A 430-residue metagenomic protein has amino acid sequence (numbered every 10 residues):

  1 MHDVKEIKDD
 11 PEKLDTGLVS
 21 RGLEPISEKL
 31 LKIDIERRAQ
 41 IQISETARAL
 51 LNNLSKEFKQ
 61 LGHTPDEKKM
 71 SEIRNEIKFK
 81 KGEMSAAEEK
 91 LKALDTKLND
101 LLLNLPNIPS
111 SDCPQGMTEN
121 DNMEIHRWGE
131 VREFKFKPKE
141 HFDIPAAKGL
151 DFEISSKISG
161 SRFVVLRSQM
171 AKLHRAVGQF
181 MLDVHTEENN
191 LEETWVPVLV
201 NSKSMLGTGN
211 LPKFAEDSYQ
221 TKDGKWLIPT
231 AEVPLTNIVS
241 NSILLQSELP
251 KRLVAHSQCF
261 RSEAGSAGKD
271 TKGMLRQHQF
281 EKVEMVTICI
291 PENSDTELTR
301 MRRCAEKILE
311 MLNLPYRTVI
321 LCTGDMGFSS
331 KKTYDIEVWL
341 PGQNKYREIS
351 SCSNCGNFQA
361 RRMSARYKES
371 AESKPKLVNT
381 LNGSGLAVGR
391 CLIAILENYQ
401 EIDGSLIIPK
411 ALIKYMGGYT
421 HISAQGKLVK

Functional and structural regions predicted by a protein language model:
M1-V131: N-terminal alpha-helical targeting/anchoring segments
E24, H126-K430: TRNA-recognition modules of translation machinery and tRNA-sensing kinases, especially anticodon-binding
